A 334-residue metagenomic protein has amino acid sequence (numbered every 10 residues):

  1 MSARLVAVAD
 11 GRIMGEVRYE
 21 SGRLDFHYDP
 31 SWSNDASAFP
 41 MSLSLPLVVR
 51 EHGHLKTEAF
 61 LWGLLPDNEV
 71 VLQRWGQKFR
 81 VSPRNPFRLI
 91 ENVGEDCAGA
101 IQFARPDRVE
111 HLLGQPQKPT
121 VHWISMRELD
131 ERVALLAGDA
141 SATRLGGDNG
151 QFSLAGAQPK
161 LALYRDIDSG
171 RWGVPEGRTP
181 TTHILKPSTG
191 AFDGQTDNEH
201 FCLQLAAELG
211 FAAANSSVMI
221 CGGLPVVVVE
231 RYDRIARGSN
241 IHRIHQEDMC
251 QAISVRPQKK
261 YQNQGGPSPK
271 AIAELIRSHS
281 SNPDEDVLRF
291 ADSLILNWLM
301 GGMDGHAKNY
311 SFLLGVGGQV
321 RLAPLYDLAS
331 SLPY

Functional and structural regions predicted by a protein language model:
M1-Y334: Phosphate/dinucleotide-binding and metal-coordinating scaffold of catalytic cores in nucleotide-dependent enzymes
